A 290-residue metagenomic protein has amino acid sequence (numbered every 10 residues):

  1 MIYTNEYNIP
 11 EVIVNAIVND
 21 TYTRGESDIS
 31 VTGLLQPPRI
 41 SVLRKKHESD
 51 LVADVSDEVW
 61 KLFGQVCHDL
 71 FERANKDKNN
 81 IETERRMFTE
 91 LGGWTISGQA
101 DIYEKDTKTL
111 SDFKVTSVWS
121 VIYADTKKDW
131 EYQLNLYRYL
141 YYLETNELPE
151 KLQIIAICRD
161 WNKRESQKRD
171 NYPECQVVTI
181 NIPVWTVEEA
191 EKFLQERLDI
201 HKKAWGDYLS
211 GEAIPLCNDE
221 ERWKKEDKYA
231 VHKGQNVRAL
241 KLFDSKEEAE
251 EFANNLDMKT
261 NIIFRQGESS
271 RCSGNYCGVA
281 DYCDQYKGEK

Functional and structural regions predicted by a protein language model:
M1-L110, S117-Y132, Y142, E165-N171: Metal-dependent nuclease catalytic cores that hydrolyze phosphodiester bonds in DNA/RNA, characterized by
T4, L140-K290: Metal-dependent nuclease catalytic regions and adjoining charged, substrate-binding loops involved in nucleic-acid end
E82, T109-F113, P149-A156: A structural signal for short, well-ordered beta-strand segments and their strand-loop junctions that often border
K127-W130, L134, V187, E191: Short, charged, low-complexity patches
